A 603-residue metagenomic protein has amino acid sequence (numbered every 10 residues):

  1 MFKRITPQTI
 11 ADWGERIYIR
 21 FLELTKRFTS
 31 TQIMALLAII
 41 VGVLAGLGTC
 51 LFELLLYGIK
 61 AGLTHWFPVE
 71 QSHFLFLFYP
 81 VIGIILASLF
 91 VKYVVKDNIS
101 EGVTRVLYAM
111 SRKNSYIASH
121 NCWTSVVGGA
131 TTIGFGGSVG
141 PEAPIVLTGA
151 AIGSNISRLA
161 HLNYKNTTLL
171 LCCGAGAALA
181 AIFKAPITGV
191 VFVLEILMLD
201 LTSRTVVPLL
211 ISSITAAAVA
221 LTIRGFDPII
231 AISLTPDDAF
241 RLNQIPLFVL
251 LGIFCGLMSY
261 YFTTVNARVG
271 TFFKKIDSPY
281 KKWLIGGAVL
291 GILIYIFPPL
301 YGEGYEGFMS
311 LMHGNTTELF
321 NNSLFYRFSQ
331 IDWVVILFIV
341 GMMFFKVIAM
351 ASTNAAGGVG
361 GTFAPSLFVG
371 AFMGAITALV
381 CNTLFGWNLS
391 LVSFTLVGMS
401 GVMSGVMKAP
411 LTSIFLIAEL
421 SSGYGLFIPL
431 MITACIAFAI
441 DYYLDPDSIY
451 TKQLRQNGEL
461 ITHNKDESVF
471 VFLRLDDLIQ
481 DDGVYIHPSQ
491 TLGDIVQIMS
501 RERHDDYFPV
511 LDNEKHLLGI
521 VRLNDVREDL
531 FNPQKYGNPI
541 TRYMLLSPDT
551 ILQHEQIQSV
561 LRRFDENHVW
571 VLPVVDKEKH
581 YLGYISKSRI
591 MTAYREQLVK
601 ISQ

Functional and structural regions predicted by a protein language model:
M1-F472, D476-D477, D482, H487-I498 (+3 more regions): Alpha-helical transmembrane segments and immediately membrane-proximal extracytoplasmic
S212, T433, L523, L545 (+1 more regions): ATP/adenylate-binding site constellation spanning eukaryotic-like Ser/Thr protein kinases, ABC-transporter
D476, G537-T541: Acidic/proline- and glycine-rich, intrinsically disordered low-complexity segments that serve as regulatory linkers
D482-I486, R542, S547-T550: Structural signal for short hydrophobic segments within the conserved structured cores of catalytic domains across
I486-H504, V510-L511, E528-P533, G537 (+3 more regions): The conserved cystathionine-beta-synthase
G519-V526, G583-M591: Short hydrophobic beta-strand motif reused across regulatory alpha/beta modules
